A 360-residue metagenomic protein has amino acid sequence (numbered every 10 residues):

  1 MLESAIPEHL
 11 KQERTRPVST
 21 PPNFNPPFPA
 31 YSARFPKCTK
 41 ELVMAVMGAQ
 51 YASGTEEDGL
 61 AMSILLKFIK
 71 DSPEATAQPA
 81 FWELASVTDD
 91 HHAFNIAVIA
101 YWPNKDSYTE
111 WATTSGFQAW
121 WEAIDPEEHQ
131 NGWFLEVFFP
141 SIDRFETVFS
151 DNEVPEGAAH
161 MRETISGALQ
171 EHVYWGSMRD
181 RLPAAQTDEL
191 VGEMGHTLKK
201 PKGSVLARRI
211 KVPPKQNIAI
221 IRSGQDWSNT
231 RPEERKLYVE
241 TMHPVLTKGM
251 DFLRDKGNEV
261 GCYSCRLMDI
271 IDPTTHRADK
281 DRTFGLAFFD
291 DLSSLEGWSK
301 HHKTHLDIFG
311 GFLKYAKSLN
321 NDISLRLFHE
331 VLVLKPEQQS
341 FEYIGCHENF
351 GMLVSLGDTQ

Functional and structural regions predicted by a protein language model:
M1-I96, P103-A119, A123-R266, D272-T275 (+1 more regions): Short S/T/G/P-rich N-terminal loop/turn motif that feeds into the first structured element of a domain
G48, F284-A287, L295-S299: A structural feature that tracks compact, well-ordered secondary-structure segments with a strong bias toward
A97-W102, F284-F289: Conserved RNP beta-strands of RNA recognition motif
N104-T114, L292-T304: Short amphipathic alpha-helices within nucleic acid-binding modules
P273-T283: Short glycine/threonine-rich loop-to-helix capping motif typified by GTGT followed within a few residues by an Asp-Pro
F289, T304-I308, L325: Alpha-helical bundle/repeat cores within regulatory domains of eukaryotic proteins
H301-Y315: Active/binding-pocket-proximal capping segment
L319-D322: E2/UBC-UEV (E2-variant) core
